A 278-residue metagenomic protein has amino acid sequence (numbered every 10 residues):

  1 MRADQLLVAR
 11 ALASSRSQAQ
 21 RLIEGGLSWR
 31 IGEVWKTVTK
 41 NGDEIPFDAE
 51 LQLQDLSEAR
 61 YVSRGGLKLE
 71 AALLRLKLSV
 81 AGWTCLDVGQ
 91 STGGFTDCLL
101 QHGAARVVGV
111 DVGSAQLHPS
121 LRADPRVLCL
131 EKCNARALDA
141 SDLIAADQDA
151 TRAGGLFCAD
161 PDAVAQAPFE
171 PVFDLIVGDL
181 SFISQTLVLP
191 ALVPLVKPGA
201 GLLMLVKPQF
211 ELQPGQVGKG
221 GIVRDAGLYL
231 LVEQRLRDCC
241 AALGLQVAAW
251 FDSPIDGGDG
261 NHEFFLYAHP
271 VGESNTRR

Functional and structural regions predicted by a protein language model:
M1-A3, S17-L78: S4-like RNA-binding module at protein N-termini
V80-S91, L99, V108: Conserved class I S-adenosyl-L-methionine
S91, F95-T96, G113: Residues at the N-terminus of the alpha-helix immediately C-terminal to the conserved SAM/SAH-binding loop
V110-I183: S-adenosyl-L-methionine
T186-G201: A short glycine-rich, Lys/Arg-flanked "PGG" loop and its adjoining helix->strand segment in the class I
P208-D225: Short, glycine-/aromatic-enriched active-site segment of Class I SAM-dependent methyltransferases
Y229-L243: Short alpha-helix
P254-R278: Core SAM-dependent methyltransferase catalytic element
